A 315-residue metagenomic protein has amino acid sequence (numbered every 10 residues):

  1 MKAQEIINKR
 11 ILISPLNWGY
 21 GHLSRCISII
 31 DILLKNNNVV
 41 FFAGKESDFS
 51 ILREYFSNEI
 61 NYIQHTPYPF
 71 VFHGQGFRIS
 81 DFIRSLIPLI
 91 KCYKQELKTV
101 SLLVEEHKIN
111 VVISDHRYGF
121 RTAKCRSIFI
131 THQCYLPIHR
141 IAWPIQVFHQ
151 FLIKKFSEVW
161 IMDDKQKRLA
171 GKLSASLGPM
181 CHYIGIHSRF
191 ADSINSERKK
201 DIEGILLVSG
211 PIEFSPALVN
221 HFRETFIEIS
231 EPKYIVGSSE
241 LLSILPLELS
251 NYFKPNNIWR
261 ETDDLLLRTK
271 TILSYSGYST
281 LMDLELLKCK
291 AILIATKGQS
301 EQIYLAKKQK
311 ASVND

Functional and structural regions predicted by a protein language model:
I7-R10, N17, K35, V39-I87 (+1 more regions): Conserved nucleotide-sugar phosphate-binding/catalytic loop shared by glycosyltransferases and other
P15-I27, I212-A217: A short, glycine/small-residue-rich beta-strand->loop->alpha-helix junction that serves as a flexible
L23-L33, D48: Short amphipathic alpha-helix
I30, I186-T271: Donor-nucleotide binding loops and adjacent catalytic segments primarily of GT-B fold Leloir glycosyltransferases
G44-S50, V112-G119, D164-K167, V236-I244: Short, polar loop motifs at secondary-structure junctions
R78-G119: Conserved nucleotide-sugar donor-binding subdomain of glycosyltransferases
T131, I138-A142, V147-E213, S238-L241: A nucleotide-sugar donor-handling region in carbohydrate enzymes
E261-Y304: A donor-sugar binding/catalytic signature common to diverse glycosyltransferases and related nucleotide-sugar
